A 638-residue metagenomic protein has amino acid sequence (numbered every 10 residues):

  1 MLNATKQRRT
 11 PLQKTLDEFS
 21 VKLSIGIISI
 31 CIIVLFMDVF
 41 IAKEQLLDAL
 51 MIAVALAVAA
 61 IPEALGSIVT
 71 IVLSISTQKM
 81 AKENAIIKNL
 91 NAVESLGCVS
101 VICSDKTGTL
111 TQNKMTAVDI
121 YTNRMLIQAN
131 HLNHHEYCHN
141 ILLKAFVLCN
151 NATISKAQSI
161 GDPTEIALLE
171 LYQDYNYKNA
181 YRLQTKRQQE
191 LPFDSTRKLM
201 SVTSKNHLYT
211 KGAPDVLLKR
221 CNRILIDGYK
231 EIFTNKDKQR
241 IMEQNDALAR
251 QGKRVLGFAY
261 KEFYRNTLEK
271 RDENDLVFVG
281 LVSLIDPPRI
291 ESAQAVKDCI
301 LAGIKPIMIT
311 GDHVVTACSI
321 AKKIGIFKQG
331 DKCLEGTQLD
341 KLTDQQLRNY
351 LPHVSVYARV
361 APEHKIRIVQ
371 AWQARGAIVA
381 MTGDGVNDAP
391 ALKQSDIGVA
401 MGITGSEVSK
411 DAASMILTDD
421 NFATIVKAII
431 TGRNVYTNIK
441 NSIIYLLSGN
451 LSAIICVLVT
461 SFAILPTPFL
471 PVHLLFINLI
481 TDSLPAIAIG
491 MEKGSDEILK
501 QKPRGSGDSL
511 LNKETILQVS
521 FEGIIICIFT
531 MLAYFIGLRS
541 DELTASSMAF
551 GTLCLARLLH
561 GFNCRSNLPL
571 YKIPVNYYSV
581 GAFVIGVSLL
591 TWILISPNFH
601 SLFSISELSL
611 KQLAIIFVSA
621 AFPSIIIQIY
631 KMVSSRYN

Functional and structural regions predicted by a protein language model:
M1-K500, L510-L511, I524, F535 (+2 more regions): Conserved cytosolic headpiece of P-type ATPases
I30, F529, A556-L559, L589: Membrane-embedded alpha-helical transmembrane segments of multi-pass integral membrane proteins
T481, I526-C527, S546-G561: Generic alpha-helical transmembrane segments
G505-I524, L543-T544: Membrane-water interface at loop-to-transmembrane-helix junctions
R539-S540: Short, hydrophobic transmembrane alpha-helix segments
